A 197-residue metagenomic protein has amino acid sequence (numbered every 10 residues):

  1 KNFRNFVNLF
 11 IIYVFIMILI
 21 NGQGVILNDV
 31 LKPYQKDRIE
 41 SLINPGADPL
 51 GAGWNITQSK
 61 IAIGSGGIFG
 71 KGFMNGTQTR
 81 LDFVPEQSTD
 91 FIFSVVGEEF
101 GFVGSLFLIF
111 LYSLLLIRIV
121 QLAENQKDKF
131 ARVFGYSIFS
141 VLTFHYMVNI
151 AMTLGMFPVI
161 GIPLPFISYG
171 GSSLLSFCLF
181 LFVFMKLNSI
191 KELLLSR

Functional and structural regions predicted by a protein language model:
K1-N2, S113-E124, F184-K191: Structural signal for the C-terminal ends of transmembrane alpha-helices and the immediately following loop
N2-G104, K129-F130: Hydrophobic, glycine- and aromatic-enriched re-entrant/interface helices and adjoining loop segments
G22, Y34, L111-R118, L142 (+2 more regions): Transmembrane alpha-helix boundary/anchor motif
Q35, N55, S88-I92, F139 (+3 more regions): Helical mechanochemical/support elements of P-loop NTPase systems and associated helical scaffolds
E99-L116: Hydrophobic alpha-helical transmembrane segments
F110-S113, S137, L174-L181: Alpha-helical transmembrane segments of multi-pass membrane proteins
V120-G161, I167: Loop-to-helix entry and N-terminal half of a specific, functionally important transmembrane alpha helix in multi-pass
N149-R197: A juxtamembrane structural motif centered on a specific transmembrane helix
